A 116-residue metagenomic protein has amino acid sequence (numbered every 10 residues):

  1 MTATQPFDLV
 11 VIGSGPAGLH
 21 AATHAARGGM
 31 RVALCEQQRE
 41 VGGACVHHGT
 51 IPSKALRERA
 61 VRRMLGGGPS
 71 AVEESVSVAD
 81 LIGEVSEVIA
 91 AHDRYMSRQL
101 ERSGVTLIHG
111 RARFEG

Functional and structural regions predicted by a protein language model:
A3-A17: Beta1/beta-strand and adjacent pyrophosphate-binding region of the FAD-binding site in flavoprotein oxidoreductases
Q5-F7, H24-M30, E36-G116: Glycine-rich flavin
I12, C35-E36: The conserved SAM/SAH-binding core of class I Rossmann-like methyltransferase domains, concentrating on the hydrophobic
H20: Short alpha-helical segment within the catalytic ATP-binding CA
